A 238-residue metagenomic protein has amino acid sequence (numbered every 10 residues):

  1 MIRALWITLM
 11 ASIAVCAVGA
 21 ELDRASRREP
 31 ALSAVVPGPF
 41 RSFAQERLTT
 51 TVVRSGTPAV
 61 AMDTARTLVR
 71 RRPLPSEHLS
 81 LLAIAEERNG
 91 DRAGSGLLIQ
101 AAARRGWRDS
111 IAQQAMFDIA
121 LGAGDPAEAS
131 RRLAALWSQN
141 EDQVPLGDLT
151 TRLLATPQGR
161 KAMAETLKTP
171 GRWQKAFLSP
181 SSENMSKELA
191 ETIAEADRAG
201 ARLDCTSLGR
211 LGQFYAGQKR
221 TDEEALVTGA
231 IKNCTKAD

Functional and structural regions predicted by a protein language model:
M1-G38: Long, contiguous interaction/recruitment modules in multidomain scaffold/adaptor proteins
A34-L74, L81: Alpha-helical segment of the N-proximal tetratricopeptide repeat
P39, P73, W107, N140-E141 (+2 more regions): Short coil turns that delineate tetratricopeptide repeat
E46-R47, E77-L81, I111-M116, S130-R131 (+3 more regions): Alpha-solenoid helical repeat scaffolds
V52, E86, A120, L153-L154 (+1 more regions): Residue at a conserved register position within TPR or TPR-like alpha-solenoid repeats
E191-D238: Extracytoplasmic/luminal low-complexity segments enriched in Pro/Gly and acidic/polar residues that act as flexible
